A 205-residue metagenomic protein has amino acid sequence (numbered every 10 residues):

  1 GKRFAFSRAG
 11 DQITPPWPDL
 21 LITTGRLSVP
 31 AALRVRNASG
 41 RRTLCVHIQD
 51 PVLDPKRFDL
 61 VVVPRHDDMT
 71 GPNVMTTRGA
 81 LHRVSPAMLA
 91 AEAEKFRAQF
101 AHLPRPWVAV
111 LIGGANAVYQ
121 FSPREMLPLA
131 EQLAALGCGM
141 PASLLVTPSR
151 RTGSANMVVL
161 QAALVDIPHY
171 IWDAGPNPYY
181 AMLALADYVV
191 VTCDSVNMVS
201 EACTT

Functional and structural regions predicted by a protein language model:
G1-T76, H82: Active-site and donor-binding regions of nucleotide-sugar-utilizing enzymes
P15, P55, L183-A184, C203: A short, aliphatic-rich alpha-helical micro-motif
W17-P18, F58-D59, P141, P168 (+1 more regions): Short, well-ordered alpha-helix to beta-strand connector turns
P55-S122: A nucleotide-sugar donor-handling region in carbohydrate enzymes
A98, P104-P106, A115-T152: Conserved catalytic-core segment of nucleotide-activated headgroup transferases in glycan assembly
P141-G175: Catalytic donor nucleotide-activated moiety binding site of glycosyltransferases and closely related
Q161-M198: Donor nucleotide-activated moiety binding/catalytic core segment of transferases that use nucleotide-activated donors
N197-T205: Catalytic binding pocket for nucleotide-activated donors in carbohydrate/polymer assembly enzymes
